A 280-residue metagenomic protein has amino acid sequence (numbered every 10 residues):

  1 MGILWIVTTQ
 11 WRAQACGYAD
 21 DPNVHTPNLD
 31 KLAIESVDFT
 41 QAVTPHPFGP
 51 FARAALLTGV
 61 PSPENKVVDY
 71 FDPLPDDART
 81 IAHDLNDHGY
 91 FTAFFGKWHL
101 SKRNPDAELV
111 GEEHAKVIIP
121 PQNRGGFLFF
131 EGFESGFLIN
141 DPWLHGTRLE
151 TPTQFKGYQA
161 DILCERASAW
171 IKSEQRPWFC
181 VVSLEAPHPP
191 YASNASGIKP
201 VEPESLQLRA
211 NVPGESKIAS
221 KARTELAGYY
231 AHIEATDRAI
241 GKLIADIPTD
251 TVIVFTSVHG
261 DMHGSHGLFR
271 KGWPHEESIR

Functional and structural regions predicted by a protein language model:
M1-I3, V37-T40, H88-F91, L128 (+2 more regions): Loop/turn elements at helix/coil->beta-strand transitions in domains of secreted/extracellular proteins
W5-I6, R12-A93, N104: Active-site segment of extracytoplasmic enzymes that catalyze sulfate/phosphate-ester chemistry
V7, F95, T256: Generic enzyme active-site microenvironment
Q10-N23, S135-P142, G146-D161, S168-R280: Active-site-proximal cap/lid insertion segments
L29, R79-A82, P120, I171 (+1 more regions): Short amphipathic alpha-helical segments and helix-helix/interface helices
I34, P45, P121, F133-S135 (+1 more regions): Short Gly/Pro-enriched turn/cap motifs at secondary-structure boundaries
V110-S135: Acidic, His- and aromatic-enriched active-site or binding-groove loops in soluble protein domains that engage sugars
